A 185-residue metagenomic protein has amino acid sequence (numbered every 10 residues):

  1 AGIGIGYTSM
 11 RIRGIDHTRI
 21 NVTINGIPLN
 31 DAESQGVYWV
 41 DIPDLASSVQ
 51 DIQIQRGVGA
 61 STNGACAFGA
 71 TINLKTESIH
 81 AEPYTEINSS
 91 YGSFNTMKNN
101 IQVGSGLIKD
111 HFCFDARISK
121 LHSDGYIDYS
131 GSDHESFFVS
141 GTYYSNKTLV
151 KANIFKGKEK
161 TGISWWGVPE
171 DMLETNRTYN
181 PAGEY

Functional and structural regions predicted by a protein language model:
A1-G6, I27, G64-A67, S130-D133: Short, glycine-/polar-rich solvent-exposed loops and beta-turns at beta-strand/coil boundaries
A1-P28, D44, Q50: Extracytoplasmic beta-strand/coil segments of soluble accessory domains associated with Gram-negative outer-membrane
T8-R11, T23, W39-P43, I54 (+2 more regions): N-terminal periplasmic accessory domains that precede and gate Gram-negative outer-membrane beta-barrel machines
R13-I15, Q55, F94: A short, compositionally biased micro-patch
R19, L29-N30, G59-T62, G125: Short beta-strands and strand-coil junctions in structured, solvent-facing domains, enriched
P28-R56, K75, M172: Short acidic/polar hinge/loop motifs at secondary-structure boundaries that mediate gating or recognition
Q50, T76-Y84, C113-H122, E174-Y185: Flexible, solvent-exposed coil segments and beta strand-coil junctions, predominantly the extracellular/periplasmic
Y91-H122, I127-V168, L173-T175: Transmembrane beta-barrel wall of Gram-negative outer-membrane proteins
